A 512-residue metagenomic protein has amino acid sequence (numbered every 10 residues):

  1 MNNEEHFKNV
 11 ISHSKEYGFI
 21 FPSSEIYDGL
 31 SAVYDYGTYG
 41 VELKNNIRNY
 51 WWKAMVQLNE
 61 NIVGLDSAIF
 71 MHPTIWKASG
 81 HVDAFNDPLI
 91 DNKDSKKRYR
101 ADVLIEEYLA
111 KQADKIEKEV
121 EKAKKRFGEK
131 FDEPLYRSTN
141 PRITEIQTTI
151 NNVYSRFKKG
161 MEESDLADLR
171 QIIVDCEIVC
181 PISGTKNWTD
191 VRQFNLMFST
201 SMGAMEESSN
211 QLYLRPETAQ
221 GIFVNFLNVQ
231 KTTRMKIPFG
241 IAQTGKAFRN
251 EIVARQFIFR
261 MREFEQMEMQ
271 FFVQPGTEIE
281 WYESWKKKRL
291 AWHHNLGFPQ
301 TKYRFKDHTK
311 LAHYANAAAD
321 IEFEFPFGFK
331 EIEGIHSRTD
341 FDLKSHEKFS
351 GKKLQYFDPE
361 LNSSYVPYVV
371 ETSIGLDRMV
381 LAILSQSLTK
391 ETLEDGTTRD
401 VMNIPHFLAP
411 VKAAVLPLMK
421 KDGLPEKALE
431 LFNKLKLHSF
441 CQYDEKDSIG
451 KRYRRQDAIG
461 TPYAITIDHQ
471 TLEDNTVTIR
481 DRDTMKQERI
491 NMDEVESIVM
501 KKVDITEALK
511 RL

Functional and structural regions predicted by a protein language model:
M1-L512: NTP/phosphate- and nucleic-acid-binding module
